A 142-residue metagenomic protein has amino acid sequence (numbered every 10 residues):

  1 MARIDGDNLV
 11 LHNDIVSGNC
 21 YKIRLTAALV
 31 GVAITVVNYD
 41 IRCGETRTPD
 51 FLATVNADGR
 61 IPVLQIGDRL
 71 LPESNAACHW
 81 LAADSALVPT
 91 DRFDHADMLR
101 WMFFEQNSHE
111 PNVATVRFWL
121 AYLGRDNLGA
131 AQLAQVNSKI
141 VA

Functional and structural regions predicted by a protein language model:
M1-Q132: GST-like domain detector, emphasizing the conserved glutathione-binding G-site in the N-terminal thioredoxin-like
Q132-A142: Amphipathic alpha-helical packing segments from all-alpha helical-bundle domains
